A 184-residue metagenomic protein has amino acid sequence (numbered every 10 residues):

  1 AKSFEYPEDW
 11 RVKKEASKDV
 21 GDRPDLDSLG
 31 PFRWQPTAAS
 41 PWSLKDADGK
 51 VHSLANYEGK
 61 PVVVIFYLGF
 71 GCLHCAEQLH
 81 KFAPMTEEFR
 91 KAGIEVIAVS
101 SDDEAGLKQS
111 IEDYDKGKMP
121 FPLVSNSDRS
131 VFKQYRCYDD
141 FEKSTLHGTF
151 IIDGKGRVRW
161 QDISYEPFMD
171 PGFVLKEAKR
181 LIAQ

Functional and structural regions predicted by a protein language model:
A1-P41: N-terminal targeting signals for export/organelle localization
A39-S40, P61, L146-G148: Short loop/turn microsegments at loop-to-beta-strand junctions
H52-S53, R159: Generic structural signal for well-ordered beta-strand positions
S53-F82: Short active-site neighborhood of thiol/selenol oxidoreductases, capturing the structured segment around
A76-G117, R129-Q134: Structural microenvironment flanking redox-active thiols in thiol-disulfide oxidoreductases
K118-P122, C137-F150: Structural micro-motif
S144-Q184: Thiol-/selenol-based redox modules, centered on thioredoxin-like and closely related oxidoreductase domains
